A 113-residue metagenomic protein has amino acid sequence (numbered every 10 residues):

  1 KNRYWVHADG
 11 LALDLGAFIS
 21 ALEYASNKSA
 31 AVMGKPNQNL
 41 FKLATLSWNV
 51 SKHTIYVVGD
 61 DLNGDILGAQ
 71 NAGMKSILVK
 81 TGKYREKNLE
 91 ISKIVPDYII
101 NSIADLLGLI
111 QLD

Functional and structural regions predicted by a protein language model:
K1-D113: Asp-based, Mg2+/Mn2+-dependent phosphohydrolase catalytic module
